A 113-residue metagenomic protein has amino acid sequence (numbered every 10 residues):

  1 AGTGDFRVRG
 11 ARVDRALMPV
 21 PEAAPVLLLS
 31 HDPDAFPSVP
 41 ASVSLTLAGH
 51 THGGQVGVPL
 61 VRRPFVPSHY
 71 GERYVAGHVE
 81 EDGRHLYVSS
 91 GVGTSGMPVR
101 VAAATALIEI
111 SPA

Functional and structural regions predicted by a protein language model:
A1-A113: Soluble catalytic domains of enzymes that build or remodel membrane lipids, polysaccharides, and related
